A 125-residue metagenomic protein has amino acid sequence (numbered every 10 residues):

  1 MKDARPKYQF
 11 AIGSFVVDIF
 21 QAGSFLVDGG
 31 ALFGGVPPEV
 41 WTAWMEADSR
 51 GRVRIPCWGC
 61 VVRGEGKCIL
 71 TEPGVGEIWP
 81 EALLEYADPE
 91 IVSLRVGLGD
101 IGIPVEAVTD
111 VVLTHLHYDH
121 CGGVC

Functional and structural regions predicted by a protein language model:
M1-D3: Short, Gly/Pro- and small/polar-rich lid/capping loops
K7-D100: Conserved beta-strand hairpin/beta-sheet module of binuclear metal-dependent hydrolase folds, prominently
A87-C125: Active-site metal-binding motif and surrounding structural segment of the metallo-beta-lactamase
